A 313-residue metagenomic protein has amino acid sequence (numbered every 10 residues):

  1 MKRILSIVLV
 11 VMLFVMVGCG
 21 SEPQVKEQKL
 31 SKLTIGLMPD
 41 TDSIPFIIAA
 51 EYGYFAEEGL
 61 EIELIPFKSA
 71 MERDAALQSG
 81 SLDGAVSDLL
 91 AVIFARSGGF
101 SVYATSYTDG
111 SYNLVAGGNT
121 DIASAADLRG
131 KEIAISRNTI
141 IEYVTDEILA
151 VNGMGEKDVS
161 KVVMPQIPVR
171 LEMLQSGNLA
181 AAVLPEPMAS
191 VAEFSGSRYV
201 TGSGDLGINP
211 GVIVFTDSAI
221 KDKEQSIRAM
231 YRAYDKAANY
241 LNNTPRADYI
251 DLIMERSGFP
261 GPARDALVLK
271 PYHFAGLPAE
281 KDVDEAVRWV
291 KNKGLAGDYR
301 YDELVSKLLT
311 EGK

Functional and structural regions predicted by a protein language model:
K2-V10: Sec-dependent signal peptide recognition, specifically the positively charged N-region followed immediately by
V15-G18: C-terminal motif of bacterial Sec signal peptides marking the signal peptidase cleavage site
G20-E22: Bacterial signal peptide processing site
V25-G155, K161-M164, M173, A180-E186 (+1 more regions): Short, glycine-/small- and polar/acidic-enriched structural segments that line small-molecule recognition paths
L82, V86-D88, Q175-N178, K270-A286 (+1 more regions): Short amphipathic alpha-helical segments at helix boundaries and their inter-helical linkers
L89-L90, T120, K161-I253: Pocket-lining segment of extracytoplasmic ligand-binding domains
K221-A296: Secondary-structure end/capping motifs
V287, K291-K313: Conserved C-terminal helix/tail region of periplasmic/extracytoplasmic solute-binding proteins
